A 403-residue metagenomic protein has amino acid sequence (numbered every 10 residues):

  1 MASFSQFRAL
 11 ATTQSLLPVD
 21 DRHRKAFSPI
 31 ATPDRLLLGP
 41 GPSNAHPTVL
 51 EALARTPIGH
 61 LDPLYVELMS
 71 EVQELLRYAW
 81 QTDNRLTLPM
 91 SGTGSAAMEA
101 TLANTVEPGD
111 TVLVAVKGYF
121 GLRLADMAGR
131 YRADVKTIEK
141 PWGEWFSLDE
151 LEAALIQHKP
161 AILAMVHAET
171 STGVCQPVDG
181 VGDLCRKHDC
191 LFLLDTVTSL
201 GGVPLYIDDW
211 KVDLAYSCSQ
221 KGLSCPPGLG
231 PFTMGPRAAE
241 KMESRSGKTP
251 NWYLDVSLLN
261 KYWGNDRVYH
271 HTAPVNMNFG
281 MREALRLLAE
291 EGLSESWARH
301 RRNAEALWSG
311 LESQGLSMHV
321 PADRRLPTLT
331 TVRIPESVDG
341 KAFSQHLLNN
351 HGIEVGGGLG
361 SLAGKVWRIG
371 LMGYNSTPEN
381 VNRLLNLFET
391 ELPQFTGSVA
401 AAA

Functional and structural regions predicted by a protein language model:
T13, L17, S361, K365-A403: PLP-dependent enzyme catalytic core of the Aspartate aminotransferase-like
D34-S91, S95: A glycine-/small-polar-enriched, mobile loop at the entrance of the PLP active site in fold-type I
N44-A45, Q220-S309, S313: Active-site C-terminal subdomain of aminotransferase-like
R85-L113, G121-A125: Conserved beta-loop-alpha segment that forms the PLP phosphate-binding cup at the N-terminus of a helix
A115-A133, P141: Substrate-binding/gating loop at the entrance of the active-site cleft, primarily in PLP-dependent aminotransferase-like
F146-G201, L214, G222: Active-site phosphate-binding strand-loop segment of PLP-dependent enzymes
D208-Q220: Conserved active-site segment immediately N-terminal to the catalytic lysine that forms the internal aldimine
S317-N350: Conserved PLP-binding catalytic core of the aspartate aminotransferase-like
